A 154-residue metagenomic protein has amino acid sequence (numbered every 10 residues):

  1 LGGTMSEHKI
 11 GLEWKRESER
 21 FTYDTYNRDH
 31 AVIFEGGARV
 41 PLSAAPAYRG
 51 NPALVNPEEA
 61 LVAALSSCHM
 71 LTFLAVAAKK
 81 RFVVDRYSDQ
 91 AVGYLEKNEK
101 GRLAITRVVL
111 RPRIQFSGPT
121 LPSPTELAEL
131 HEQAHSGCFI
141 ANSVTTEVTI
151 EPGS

Functional and structural regions predicted by a protein language model:
G2-A63, L74-S154: Extended beta-strand/beta-hairpin segments
